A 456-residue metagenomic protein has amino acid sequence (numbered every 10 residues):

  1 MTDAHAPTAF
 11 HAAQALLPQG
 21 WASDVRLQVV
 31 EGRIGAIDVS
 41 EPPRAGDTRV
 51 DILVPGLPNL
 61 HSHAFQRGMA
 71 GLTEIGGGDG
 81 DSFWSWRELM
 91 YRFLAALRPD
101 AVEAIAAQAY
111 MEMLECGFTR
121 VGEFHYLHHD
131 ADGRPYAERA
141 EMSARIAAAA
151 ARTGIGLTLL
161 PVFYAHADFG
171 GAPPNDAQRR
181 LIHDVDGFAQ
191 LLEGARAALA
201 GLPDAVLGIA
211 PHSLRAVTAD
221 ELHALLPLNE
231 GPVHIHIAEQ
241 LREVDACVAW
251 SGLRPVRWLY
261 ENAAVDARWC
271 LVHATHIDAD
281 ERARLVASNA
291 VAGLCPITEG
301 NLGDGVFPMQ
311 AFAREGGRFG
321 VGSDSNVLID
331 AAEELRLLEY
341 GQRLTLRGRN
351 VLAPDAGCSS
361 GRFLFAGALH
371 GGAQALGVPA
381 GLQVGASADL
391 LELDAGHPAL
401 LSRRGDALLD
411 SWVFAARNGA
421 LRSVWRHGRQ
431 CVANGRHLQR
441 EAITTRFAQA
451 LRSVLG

Functional and structural regions predicted by a protein language model:
M1-P43, I52-L53: N-terminal metal-binding scaffold of metallo-dependent hydrolase/deaminase domains
A13, L27, G32, V50 (+16 more regions): Divalent metal-coordination and catalytic microenvironments
P55-R67, P232-L241: Histidine-centered catalytic micro-motifs
G68-A104, D130-E138, H166-D186, L241-D266 (+2 more regions): Active-site gating loops and adjacent loop-to-helix segments of metal-dependent hydrolytic enzymes
G71-G156, D186-L202, A448-G456: Alpha-helical scaffold segments that flank or form the walls of functional sites
D132-A274: Metal-coordinating catalytic core of metallo-dependent amide/deamination hydrolases
E261-A264, R268, Q310-H397: His/Asp/Glu-enriched, well-ordered alpha-helical/loop segment that forms or immediately abuts the divalent-metal
S387-T444: C-terminal cap of metal-dependent C-N hydrolases
